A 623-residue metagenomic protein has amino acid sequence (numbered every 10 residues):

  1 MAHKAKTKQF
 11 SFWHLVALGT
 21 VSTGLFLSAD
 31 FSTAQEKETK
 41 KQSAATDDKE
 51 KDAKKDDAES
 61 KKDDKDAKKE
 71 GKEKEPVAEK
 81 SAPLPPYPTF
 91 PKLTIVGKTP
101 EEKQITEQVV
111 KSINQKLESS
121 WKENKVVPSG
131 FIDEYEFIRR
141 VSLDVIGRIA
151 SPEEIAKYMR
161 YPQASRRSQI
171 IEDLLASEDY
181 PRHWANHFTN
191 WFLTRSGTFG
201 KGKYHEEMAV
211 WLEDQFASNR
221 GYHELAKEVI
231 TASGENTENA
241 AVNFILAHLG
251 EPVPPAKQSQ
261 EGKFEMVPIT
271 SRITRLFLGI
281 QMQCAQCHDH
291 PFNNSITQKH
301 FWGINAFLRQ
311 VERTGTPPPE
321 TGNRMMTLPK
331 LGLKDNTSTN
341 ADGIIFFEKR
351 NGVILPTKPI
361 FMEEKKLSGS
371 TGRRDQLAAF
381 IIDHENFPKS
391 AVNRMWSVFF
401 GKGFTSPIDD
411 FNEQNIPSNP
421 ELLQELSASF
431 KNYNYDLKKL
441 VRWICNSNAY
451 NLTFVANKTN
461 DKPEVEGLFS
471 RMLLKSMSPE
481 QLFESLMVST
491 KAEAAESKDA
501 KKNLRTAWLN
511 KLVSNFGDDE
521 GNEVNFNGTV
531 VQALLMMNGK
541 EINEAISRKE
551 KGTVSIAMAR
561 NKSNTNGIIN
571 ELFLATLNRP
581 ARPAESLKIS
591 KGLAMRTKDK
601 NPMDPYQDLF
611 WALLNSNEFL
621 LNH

Functional and structural regions predicted by a protein language model:
M1-S11, A44-A45: N-terminal secretory signal peptides that target proteins for export/translocation
H14-F26: Bacterial N-terminal signal peptides
L27-A34: Sec/Tat signal peptide C-region and signal peptidase I cleavage site
Q35-Q115: N-terminal pre-domain segments of enzymes
T89-L333, A341, P388-S427, L437 (+3 more regions): Short, structured secondary-structure elements that scaffold catalytic or ligand/cofactor-binding regions
T337-N393, S397-D409: Active-site-adjacent "gating/activation" loops or surface patches in catalytic cores
F430-Y433: Localized edge beta-strand/strand-to-loop motifs within extracellular or lumenal beta-rich domains
N578: Conserved micro-motifs of the catalytic ATP-binding
